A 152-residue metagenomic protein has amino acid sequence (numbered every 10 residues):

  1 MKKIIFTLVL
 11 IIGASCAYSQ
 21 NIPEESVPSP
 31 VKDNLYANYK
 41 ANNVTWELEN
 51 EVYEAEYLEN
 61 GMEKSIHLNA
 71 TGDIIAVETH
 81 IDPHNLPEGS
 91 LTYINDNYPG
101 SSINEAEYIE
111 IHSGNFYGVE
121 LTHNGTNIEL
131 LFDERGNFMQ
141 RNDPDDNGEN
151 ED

Functional and structural regions predicted by a protein language model:
M1-E25: Bacterial Sec-dependent N-terminal signal peptides
Q20-D152: Interaction-mediating elements
